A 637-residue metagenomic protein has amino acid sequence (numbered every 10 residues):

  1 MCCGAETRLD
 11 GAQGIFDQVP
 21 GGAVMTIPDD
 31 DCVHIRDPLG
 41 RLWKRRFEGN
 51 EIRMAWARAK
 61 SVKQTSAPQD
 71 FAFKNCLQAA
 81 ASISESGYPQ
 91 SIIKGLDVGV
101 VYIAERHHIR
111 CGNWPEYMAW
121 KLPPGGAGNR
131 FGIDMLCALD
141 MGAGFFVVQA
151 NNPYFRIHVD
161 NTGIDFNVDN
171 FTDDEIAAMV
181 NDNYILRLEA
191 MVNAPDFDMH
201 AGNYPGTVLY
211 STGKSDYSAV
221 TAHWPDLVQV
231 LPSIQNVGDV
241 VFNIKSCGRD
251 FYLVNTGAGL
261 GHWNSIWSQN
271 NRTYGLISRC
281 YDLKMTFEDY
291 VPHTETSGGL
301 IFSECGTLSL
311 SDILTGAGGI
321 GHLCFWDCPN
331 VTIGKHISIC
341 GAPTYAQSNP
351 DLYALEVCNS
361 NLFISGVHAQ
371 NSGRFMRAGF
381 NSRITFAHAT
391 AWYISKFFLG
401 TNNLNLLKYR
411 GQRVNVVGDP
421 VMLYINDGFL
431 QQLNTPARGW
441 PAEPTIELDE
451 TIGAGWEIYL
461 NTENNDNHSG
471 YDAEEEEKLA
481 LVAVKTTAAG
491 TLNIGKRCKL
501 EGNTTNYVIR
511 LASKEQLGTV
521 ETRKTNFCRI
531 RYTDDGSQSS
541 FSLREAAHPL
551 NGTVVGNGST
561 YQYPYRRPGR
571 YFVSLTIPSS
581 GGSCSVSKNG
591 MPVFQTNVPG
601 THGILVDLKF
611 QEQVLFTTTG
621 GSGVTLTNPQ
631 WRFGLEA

Functional and structural regions predicted by a protein language model:
M1-G556, Q562-R567, F572-Q611, L615-A637: Extracellular/periplasmic carbohydrate-active domains that bind, remodel, or depolymerize complex polysaccharides
